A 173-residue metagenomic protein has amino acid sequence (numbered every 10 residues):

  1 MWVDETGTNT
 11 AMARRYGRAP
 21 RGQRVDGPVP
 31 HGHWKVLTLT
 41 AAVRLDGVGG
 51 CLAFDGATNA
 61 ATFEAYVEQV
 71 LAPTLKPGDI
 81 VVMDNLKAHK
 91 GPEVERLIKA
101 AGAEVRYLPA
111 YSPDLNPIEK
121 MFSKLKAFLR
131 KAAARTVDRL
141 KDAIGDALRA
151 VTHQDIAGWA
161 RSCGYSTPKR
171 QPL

Functional and structural regions predicted by a protein language model:
M1-L173: Short functional hotspots at interaction and active-site rims
